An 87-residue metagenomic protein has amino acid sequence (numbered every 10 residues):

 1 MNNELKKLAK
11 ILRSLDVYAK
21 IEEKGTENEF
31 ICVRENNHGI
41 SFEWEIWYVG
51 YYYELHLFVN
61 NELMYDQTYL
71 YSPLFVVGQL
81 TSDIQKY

Functional and structural regions predicted by a protein language model:
M1-N3, I84-Y87: Short intrinsically disordered terminal tails
M1-N37, F58, E62-Q67, L74: Negatively charged, low-complexity tracts enriched in Asp/Glu with abundant Ser/Thr
K10, S14, G78-S82, K86: Charged/polar, solvent-exposed surface patches and flexible loops
G39-Q79: Intrinsically disordered, low-complexity regulatory segments enriched in Ser/Thr/Pro and charged residues
